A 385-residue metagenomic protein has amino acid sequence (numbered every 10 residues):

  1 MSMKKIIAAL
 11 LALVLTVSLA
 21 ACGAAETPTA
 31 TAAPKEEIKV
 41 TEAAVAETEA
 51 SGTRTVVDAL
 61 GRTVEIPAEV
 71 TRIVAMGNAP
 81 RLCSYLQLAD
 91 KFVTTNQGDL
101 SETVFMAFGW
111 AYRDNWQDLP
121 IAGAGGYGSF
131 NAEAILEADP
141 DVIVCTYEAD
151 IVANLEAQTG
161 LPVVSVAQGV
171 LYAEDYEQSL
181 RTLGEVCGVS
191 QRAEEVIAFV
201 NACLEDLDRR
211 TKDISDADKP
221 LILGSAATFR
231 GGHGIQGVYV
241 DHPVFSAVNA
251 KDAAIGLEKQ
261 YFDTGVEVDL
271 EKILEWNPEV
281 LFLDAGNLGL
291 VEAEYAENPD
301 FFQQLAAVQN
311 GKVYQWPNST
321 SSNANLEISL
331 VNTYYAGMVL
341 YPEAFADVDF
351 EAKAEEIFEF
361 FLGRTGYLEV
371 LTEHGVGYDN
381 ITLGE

Functional and structural regions predicted by a protein language model:
M1-L10: Bacterial N-terminal signal peptides that target proteins for export
S18-A32: Bacterial lipoprotein signal-peptidase II cleavage site
A33-R62, I66-P67: N-terminal low-complexity, Pro/Thr/Ser-rich intrinsically disordered segments that act as propeptides or flexible
A59-G61, D118-A132, K259-L270: Short helix-initiation/N-cap motifs at beta->coil->alpha
T63, V152-G232, F262-G265, Q315-L383: Extracytoplasmic substrate-binding proteins
M76-A138, V142-C145, A253: A short, structured surface patch at a secondary-structure boundary
G237-T264: Alpha-helical, coiled-coil/dimerization segments enriched in small aliphatic residues
